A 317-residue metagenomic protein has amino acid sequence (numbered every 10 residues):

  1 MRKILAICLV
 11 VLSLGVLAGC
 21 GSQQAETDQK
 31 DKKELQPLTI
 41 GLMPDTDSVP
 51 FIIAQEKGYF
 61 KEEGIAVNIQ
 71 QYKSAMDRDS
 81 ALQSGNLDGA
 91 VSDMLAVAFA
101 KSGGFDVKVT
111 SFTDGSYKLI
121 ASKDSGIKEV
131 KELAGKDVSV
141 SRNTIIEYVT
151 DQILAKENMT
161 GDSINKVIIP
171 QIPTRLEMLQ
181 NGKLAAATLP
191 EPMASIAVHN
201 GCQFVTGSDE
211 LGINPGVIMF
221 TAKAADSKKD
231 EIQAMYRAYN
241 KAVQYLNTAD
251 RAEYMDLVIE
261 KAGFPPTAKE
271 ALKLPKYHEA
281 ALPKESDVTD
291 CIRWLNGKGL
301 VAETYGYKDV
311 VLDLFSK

Functional and structural regions predicted by a protein language model:
M1-I4: Positively charged n-region of N-terminal signal peptides that target proteins for export
A6-L14: Hydrophobic helical h-region of N-terminal Sec-dependent signal peptides in bacterial secretory/periplasmic proteins
V16-G19: C-terminal motif of bacterial Sec signal peptides marking the signal peptidase cleavage site
G21-Q23: Bacterial signal peptide processing site
D28-T160, K166-I169, M178, A185-E191 (+1 more regions): Short, glycine-/small- and polar/acidic-enriched structural segments that line small-molecule recognition paths
D88, M94-L95, S163-V258: Pocket-lining segment of extracytoplasmic ligand-binding domains
D226-A302: Secondary-structure end/capping motifs
R293-K317: Conserved C-terminal helix/tail region of periplasmic/extracytoplasmic solute-binding proteins
